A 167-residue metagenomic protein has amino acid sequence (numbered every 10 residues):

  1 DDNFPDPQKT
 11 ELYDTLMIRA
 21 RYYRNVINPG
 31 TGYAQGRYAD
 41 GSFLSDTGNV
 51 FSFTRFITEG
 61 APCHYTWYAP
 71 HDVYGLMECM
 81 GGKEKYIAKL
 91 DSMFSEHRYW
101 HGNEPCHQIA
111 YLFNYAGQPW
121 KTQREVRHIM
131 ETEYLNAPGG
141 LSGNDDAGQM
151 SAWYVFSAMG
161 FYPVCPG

Functional and structural regions predicted by a protein language model:
D1-G167: Active-site core of glycosidic bond-cleaving carbohydrate-active enzymes
